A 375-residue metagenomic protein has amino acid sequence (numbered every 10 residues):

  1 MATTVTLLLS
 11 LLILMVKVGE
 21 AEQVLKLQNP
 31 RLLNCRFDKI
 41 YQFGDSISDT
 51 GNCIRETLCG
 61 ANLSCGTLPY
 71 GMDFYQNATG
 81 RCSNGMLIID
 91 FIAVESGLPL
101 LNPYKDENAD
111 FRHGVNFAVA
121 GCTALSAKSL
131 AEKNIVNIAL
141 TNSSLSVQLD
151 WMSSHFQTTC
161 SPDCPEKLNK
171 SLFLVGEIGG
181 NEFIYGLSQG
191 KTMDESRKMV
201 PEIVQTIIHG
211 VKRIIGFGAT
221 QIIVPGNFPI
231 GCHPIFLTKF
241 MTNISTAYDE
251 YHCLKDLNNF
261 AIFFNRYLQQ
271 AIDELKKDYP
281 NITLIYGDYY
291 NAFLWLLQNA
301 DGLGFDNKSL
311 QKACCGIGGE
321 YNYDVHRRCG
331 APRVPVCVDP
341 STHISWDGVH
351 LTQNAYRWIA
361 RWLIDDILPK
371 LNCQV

Functional and structural regions predicted by a protein language model:
A2-V375: Conserved active-site regions of diverse hydrolases
